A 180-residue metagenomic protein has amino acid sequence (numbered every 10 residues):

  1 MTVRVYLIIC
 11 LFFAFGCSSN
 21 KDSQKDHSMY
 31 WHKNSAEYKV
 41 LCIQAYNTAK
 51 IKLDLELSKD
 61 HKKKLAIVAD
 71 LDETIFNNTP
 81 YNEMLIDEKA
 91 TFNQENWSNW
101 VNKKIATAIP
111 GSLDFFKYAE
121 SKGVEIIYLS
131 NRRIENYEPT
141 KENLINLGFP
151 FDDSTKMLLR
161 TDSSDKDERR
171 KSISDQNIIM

Functional and structural regions predicted by a protein language model:
V5-A14: Sec-dependent N-terminal signal peptides
F15-A69: Non-catalytic pre-domain segments flanking phosphatase-related domains
N20-D22, A36, V40, K63 (+1 more regions): C-terminal cap/substrate-recognition subdomain and adjoining C-terminal extension of metal-dependent phosphatase-like
W31-C42, S58, S98-I105, I127-R133 (+1 more regions): Second-shell loop/turn segments in exported
D54, S58, Y81, K117-E125 (+3 more regions): Sec-exported extracytoplasmic/periplasmic mature domains
K59-K64, I75-T107, S121: Active-site neighborhood of HAD-like aspartate-dependent phosphohydrolases
A66-A69, N77, E125-S130, K156-L159 (+1 more regions): Structural recognition of the beta-strand scaffold that forms the well-ordered cores of secreted hydrolase catalytic
E73, K103, S112-L144, L158: Substrate-recognition element of Asp-dependent hydrolases with the DxDx(T/V) motif
